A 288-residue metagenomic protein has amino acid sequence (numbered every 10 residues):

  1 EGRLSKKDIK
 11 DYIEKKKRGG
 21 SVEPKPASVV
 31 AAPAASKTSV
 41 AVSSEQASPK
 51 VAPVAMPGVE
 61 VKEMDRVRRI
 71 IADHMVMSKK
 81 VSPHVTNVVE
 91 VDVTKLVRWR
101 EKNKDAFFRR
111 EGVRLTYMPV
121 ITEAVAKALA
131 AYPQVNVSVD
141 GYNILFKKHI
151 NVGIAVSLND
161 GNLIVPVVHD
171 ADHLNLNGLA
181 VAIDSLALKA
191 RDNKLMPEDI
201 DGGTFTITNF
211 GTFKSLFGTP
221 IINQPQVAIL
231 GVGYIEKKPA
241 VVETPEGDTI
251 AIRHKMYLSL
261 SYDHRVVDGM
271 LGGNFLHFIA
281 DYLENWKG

Functional and structural regions predicted by a protein language model:
R3, D8, Y12, K16-G288: C-terminal catalytic/motor cores of large multi-domain enzyme assemblies
